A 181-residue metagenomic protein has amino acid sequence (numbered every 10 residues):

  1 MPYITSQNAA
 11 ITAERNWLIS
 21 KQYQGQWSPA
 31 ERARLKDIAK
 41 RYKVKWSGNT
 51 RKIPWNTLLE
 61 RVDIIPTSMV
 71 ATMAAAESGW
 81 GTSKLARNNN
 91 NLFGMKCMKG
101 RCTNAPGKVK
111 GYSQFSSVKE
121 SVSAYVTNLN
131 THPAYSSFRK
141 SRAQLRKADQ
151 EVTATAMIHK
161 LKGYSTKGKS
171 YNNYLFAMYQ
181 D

Functional and structural regions predicted by a protein language model:
M1-T72, A76-D181: Catalytic cores of secreted/periplasmic lytic hydrolases that degrade extracellular macromolecules
